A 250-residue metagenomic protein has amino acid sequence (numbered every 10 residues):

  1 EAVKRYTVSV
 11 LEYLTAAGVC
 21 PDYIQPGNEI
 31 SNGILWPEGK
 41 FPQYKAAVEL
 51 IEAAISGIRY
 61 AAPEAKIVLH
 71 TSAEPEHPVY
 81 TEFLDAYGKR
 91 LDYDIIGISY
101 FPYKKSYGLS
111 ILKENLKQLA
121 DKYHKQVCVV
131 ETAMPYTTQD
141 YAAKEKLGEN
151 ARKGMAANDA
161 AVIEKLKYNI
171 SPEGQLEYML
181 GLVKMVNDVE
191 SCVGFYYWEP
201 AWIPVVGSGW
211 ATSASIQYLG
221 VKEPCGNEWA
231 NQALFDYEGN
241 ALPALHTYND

Functional and structural regions predicted by a protein language model:
E1-A86, R90-Y93, K105-E114, K122 (+1 more regions): Active-site cleft segment of glycoside hydrolase catalytic domains centered on the general acid/base Glu
A2, L50-G57, D92-Y103, G226-Q232 (+1 more regions): Short, surface-exposed, charge-dense and proline/glycine-enriched linear segments
Y6, Y23, Y100-Y103, Y123 (+3 more regions): Aromatic side chains
P21, Q25-I30, Y100, T132 (+3 more regions): Long, contiguous hydrophobic alpha-helical segments, chiefly transmembrane helices and signal peptides
P26-N28, L69-A73, I98-Y100, V129-T132 (+1 more regions): A cross-domain feature marking catalytic cores of carbohydrate-active enzymes and several ubiquitous metabolic/repair
N32, M134, W202: Active-site micro-motifs of SAM-dependent methyltransferase domains
P42, Q118, T137-G148, A157-A160 (+4 more regions): Aromatic-rich peripheral "rim/lid" segments of glycoside hydrolase catalytic domains that contact and position glycan
Y60-K66, E82-E164, S171-G174, L180-C192: Glycoside hydrolase catalytic-domain groove-lining segments
